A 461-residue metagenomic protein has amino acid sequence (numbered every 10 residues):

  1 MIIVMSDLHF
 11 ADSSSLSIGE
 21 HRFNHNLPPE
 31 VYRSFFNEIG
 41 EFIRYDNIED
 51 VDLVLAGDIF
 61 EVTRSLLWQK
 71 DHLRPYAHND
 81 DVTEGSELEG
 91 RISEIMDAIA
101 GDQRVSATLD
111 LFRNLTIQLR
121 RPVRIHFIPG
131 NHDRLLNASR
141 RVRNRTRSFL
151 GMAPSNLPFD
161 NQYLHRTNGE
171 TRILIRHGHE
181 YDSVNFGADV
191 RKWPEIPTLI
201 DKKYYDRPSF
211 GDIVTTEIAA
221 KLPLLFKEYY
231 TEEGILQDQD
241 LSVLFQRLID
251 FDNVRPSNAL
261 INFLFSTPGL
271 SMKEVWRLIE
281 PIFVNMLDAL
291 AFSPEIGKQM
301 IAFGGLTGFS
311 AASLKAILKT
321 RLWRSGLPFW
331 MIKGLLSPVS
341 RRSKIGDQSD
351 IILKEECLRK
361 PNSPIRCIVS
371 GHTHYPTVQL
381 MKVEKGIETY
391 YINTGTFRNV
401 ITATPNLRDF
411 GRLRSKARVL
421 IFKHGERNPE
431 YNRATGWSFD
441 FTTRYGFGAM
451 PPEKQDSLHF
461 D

Functional and structural regions predicted by a protein language model:
M1-D461: Extended recognition/assembly regions associated with phosphoester-bond processing machinery
